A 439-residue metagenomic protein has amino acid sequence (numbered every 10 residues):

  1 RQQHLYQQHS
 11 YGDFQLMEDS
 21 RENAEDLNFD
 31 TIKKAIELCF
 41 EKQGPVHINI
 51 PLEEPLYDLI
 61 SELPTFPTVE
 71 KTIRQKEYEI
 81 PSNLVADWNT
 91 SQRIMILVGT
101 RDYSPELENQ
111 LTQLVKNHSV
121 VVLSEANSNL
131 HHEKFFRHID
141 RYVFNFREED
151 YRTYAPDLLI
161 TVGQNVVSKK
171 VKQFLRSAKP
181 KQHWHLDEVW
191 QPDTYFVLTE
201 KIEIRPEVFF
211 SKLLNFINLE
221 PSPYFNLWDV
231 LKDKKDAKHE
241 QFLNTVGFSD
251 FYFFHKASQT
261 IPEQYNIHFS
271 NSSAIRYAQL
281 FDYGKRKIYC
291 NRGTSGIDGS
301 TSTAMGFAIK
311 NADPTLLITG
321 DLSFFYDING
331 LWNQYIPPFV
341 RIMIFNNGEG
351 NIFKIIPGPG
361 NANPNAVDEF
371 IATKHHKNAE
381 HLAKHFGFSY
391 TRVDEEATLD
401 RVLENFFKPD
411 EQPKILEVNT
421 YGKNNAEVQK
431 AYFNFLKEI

Functional and structural regions predicted by a protein language model:
R1-A35, S124-L231, Q334-Y335, I356 (+1 more regions): Glycine-rich, acidic loop regions that bind phosphate or pyrophosphate groups
R1-H4, L280-I439: Thiamine diphosphate
G12-T65, Y151-Q182, K374-I439: Structural signature of the thiamine diphosphate
I36-K42, P81-I94, L114, A257-E263 (+2 more regions): Glycine-rich phosphate/diphosphate-binding loops that line cofactor/substrate pockets in enzymes
N49-L52, L97-D102, E125-N127, T161-N165 (+3 more regions): Structural motif
R93-M95, L158, N266, P314-L316: Structural motif
V98-W184, G284-D313, F325-I328, D394-E395: Glycine-rich, anion-gripping cofactor-binding loops and their flanking helix/strand elements in enzyme active sites
D229-A312: Active-site diphosphate/adenylate-binding microenvironment
